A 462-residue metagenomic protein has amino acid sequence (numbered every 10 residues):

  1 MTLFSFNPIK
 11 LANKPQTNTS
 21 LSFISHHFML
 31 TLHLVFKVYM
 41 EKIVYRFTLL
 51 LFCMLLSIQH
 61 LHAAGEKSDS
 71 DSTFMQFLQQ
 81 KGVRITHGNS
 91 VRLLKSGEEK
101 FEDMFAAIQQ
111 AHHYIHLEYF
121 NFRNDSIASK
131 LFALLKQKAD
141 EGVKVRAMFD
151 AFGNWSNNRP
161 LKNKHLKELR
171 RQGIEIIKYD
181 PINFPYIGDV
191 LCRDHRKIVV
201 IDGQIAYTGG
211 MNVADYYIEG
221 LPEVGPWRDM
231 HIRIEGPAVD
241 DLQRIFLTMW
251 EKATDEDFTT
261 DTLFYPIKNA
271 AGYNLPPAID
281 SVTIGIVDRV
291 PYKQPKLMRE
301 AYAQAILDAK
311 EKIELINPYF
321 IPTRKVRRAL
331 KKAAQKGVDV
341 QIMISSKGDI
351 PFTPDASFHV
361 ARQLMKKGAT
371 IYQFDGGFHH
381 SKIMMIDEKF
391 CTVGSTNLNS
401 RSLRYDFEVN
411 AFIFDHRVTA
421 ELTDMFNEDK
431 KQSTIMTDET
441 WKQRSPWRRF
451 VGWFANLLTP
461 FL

Functional and structural regions predicted by a protein language model:
S5, S20-S25: Serine residues within intrinsically disordered or low-complexity segments
L11-P15: N-terminal, intrinsically disordered charge-dense segments
M29-T31, F36: Short, positively charged and aromatic/hydrophobic N-terminal segments
Y39-T48: Bacterial N-terminal signal peptides that target proteins for export
T48-S57: Bacterial N-terminal signal peptides
I58-L462: Charged, low-complexity intrinsically disordered terminal segments
